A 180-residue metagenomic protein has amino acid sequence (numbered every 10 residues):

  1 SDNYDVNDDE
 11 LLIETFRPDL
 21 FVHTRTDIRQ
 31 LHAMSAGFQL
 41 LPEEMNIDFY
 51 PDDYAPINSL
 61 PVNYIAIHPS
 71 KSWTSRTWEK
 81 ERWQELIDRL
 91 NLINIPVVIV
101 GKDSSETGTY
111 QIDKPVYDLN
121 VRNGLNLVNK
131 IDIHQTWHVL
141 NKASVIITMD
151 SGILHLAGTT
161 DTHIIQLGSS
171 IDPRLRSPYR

Functional and structural regions predicted by a protein language model:
S1-R180: Catalytic machinery of carbohydrate-active enzymes, primarily nucleotide-sugar-dependent glycosyltransferases
